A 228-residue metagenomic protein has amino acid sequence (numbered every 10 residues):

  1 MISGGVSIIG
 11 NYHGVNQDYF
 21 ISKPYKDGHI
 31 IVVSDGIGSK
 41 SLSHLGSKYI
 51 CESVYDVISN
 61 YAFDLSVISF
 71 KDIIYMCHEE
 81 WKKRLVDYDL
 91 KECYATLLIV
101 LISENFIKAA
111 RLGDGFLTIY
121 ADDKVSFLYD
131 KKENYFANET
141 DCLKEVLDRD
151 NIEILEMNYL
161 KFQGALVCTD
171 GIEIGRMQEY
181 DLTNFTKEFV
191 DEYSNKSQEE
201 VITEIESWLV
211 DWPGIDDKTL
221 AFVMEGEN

Functional and structural regions predicted by a protein language model:
M1-D56, G115, E145-M157, G214-A221: N-terminal entry segment of metal-dependent catalytic domains or homologous docking segments
I2-V15, H78-Y88, I119-L160, K196 (+1 more regions): PP2C/PPM family metal-dependent serine/threonine protein phosphatase catalytic domain, recognizing the conserved
G14-P24, H29, L90-E104, K108 (+1 more regions): Acidic loop->beta-strand submotif enriched in PP2C/PPM serine/threonine phosphatases
N16, R84, D148-N228: C-terminal catalytic subdomain
P24-D27, I102-F106, Y120-K124, M224-N228: Short acidic-glycine loop/turn motifs at beta-strand connectors
V33, L112, C168: Generic enzyme active-site microenvironment
S41, I119-Y120, G175-M177: Short helix/loop capping segments that flank catalytic or ligand/cofactor-binding pockets
I50, F63-Y120, I152-Y159, W212-I215: Catalytic core of PPM/PP2C metal-dependent serine/threonine phosphatase domains
